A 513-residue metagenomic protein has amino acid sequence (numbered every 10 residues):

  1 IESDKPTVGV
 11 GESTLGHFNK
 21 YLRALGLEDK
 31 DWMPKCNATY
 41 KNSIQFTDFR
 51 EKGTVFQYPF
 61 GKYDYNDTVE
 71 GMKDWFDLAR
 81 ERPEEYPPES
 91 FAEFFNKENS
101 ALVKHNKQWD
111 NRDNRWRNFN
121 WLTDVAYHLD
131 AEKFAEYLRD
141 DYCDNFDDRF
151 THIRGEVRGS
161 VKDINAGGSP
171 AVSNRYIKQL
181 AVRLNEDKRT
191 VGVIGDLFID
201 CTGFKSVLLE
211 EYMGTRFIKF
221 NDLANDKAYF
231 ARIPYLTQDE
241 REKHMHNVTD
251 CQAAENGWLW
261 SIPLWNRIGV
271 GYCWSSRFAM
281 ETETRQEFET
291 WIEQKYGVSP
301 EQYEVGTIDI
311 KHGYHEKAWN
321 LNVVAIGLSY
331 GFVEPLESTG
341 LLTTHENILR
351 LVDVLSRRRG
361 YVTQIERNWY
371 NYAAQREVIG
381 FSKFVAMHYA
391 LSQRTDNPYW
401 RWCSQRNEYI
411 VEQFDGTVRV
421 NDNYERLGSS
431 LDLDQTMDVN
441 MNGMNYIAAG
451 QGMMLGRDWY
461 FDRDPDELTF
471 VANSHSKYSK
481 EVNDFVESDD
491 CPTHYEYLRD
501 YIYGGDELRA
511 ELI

Functional and structural regions predicted by a protein language model:
I1-V10: Glycine-rich FAD pyrophosphate-binding loop
V10-H105: Dinucleotide-binding Rossmann-like beta1-alpha1 core, especially the glycine-rich loop that anchors the ADP
S13, N120-D141, H152-I153, C201 (+2 more regions): Short beta-strand to alpha-helix junction loop
A131, S206, M213-H244: Central beta-strand plus flanking loop segment that forms part of the substrate or channel wall within the catalytic
F150-K178: A conserved short coil-to-beta-strand element within the FAD-binding core of flavoproteins
A253-D309, G331-L342, G360: Conserved FAD/dinucleotide-binding core of flavoprotein oxidoreductases
G306-I326, G331: FAD-binding beta-loop-beta segment adjacent to the flavin cofactor pocket
D353-I513: Long, low-complexity C-terminal extensions of enzymes
